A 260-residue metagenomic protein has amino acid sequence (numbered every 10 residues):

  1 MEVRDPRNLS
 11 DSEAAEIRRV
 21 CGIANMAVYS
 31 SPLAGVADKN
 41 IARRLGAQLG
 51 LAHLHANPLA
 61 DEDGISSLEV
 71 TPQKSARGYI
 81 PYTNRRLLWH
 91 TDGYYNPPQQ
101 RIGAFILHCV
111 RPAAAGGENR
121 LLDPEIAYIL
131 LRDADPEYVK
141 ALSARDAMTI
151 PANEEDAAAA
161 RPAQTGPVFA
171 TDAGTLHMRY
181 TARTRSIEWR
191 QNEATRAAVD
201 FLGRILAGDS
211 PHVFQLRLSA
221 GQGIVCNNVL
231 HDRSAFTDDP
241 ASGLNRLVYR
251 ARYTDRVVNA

Functional and structural regions predicted by a protein language model:
M1-H55, A60-D61, L218, G223: N-terminal auxiliary "cap/dimerization" subdomain that precedes the catalytic jelly-roll/cupin core of mononuclear
M1-N8, V20, D61-R217, G223 (+1 more regions): Active-site environment of non-heme Fe oxygenases that use a 2-His-1-carboxylate facial triad
